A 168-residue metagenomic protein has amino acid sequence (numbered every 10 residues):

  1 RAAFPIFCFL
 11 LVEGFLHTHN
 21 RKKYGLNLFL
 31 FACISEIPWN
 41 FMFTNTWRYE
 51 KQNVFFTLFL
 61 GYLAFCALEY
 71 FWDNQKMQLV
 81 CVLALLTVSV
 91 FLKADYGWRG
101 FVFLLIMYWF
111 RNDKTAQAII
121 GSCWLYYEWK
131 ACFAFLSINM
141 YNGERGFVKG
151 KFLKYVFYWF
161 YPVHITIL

Functional and structural regions predicted by a protein language model:
R1-L168: Alpha-helical transmembrane segments and their immediate juxtamembrane cytosolic regions
